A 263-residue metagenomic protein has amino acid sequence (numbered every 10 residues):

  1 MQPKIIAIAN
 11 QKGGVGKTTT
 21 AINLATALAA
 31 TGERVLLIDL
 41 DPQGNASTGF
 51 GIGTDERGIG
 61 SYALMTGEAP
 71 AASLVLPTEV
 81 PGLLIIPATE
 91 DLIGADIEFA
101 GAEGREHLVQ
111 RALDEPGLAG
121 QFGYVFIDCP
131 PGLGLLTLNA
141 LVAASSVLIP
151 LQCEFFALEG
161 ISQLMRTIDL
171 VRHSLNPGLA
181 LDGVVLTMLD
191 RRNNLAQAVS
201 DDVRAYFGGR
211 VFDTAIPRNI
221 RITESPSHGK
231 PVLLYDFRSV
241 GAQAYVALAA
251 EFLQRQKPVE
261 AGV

Functional and structural regions predicted by a protein language model:
M1-V263: P-loop NTP-binding core
